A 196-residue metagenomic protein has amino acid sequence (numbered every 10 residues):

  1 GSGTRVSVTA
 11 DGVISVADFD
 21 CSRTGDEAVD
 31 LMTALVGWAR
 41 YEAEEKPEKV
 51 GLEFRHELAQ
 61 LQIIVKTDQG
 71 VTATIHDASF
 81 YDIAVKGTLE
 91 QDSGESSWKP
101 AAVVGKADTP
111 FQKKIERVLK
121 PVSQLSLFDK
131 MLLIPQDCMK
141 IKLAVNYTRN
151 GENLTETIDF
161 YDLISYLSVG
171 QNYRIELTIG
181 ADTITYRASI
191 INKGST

Functional and structural regions predicted by a protein language model:
G1-D82, V118-F128, P135-R149, D159-F160 (+1 more regions): Short, low-hydrophobicity acidic/polar segments
L52, W98-P100, K113, D129: Generic recognition of long tandem-repeat/solenoid scaffolds
G70, E95, P110-I115, Y173: A signal for specific C-terminal beta-sheet/loop modules enriched in small/flexible residues with GP/PG/PP motifs
G70-K106: Short, ordered, surface-exposed loop/turn motifs in non-cytosolic proteins
G87, L154-I158: Short beta-strand segments
V104-L125: Active-site/ligand-binding surface loops and adjacent short beta/alpha elements that line catalytic pockets across
